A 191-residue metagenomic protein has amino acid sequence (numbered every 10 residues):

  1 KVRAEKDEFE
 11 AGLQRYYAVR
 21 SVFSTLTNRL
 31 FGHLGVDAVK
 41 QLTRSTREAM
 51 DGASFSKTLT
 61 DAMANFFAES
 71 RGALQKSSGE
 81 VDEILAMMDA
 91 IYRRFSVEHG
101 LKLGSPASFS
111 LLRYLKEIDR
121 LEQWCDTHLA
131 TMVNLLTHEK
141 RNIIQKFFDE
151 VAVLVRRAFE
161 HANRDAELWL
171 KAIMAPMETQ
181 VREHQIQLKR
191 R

Functional and structural regions predicted by a protein language model:
K1-R191: Non-catalytic alpha-helical scaffolds
